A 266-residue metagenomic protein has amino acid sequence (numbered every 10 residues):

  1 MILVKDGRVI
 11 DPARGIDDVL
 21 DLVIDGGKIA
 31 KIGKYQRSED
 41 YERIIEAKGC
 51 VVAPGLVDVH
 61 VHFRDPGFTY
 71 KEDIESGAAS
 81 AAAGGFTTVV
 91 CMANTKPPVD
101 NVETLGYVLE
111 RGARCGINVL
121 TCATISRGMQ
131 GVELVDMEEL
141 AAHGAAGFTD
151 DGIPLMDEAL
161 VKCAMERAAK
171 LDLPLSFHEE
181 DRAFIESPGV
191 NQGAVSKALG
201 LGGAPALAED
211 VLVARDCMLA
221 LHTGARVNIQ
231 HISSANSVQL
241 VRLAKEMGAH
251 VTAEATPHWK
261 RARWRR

Functional and structural regions predicted by a protein language model:
M1-G55: Histidine-rich, glycine-flanked metal-binding segment
G7, L22, G27, G49 (+8 more regions): Divalent metal-coordination and catalytic microenvironments
Y35, A93-K96, T124-S126, G152-I153 (+2 more regions): Short, ordered loop/turn segments at secondary-structure junctions
C50-G112: Metal-associated gating/positioning segment near the N- to mid-region
V108-R114, M137-A142: Acidic (Asp/Glu)-rich catalytic clusters
E110-I125: A glycine-rich helix N-cap at a beta->alpha junction
V132-R266: Histidine/acidic residue-rich metal-binding segments in metalloenzymes
